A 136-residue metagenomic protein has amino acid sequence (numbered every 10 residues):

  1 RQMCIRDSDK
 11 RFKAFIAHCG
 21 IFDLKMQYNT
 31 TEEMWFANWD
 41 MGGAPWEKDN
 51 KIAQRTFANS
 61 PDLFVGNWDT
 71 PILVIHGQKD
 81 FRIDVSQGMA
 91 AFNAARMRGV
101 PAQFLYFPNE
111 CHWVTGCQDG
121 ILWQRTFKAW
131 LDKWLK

Functional and structural regions predicted by a protein language model:
Q2, R6-K136: Active-site-proximal cap/loop segments of hydrolase catalytic domains
